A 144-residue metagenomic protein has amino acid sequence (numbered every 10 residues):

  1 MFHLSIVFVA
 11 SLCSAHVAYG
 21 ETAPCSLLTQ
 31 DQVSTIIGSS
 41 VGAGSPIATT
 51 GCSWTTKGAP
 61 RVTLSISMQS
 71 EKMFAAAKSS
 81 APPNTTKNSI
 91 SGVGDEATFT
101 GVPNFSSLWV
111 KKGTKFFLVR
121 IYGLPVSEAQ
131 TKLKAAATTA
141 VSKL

Functional and structural regions predicted by a protein language model:
H3-A15: Bacterial N-terminal signal peptides
A15-T22: Boundary at the C-terminal end of the N-terminal hydrophobic targeting segment
E21, T86-L144: A short, solvent-exposed beta-edge/loop patch
P24-I37, A140-K143: Short, non-transmembrane alpha-helical segments in secretory-pathway proteins
D31, T35-F105: Short, solvent-exposed recognition patches
